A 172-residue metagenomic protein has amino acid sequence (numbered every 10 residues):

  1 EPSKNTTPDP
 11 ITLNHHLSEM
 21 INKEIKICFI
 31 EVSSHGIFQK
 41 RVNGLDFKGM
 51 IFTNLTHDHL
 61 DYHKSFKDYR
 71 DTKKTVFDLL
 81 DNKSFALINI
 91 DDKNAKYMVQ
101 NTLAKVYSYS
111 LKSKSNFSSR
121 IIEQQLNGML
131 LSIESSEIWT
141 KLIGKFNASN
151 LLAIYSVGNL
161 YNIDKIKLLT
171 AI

Functional and structural regions predicted by a protein language model:
E1, H35, T56-H59: A short, flexible beta-alpha/helix-coil linker loop
P2-S33, K40: Conserved nucleotide-sensing/catalytic segment adjacent to the nucleotide-binding pocket in NTP-handling enzymes
K4-P10, L45, H63-K67: Short, conserved loop/turn and helix-capping segments at secondary-structure boundaries that abut family-defining
L13-L17, G36-K40, D71-T75, T140-K141: A generic local structural motif
I21-K26, F47-I172: Acidic, Mg2+-coordinating active-site environments of NTP-dependent enzymes
V32-H35, I90-D91: Short, well-ordered beta-to-alpha junction loops that form the rim of enzyme active sites and present histidine/acidic
S34-I37, S113-S115: Short acidic loop-to-helix transition motifs that present clustered carboxylates
I37-G49: ATP-dependent NMP and nucleoside kinases share a basic, alpha-helical "lid"
